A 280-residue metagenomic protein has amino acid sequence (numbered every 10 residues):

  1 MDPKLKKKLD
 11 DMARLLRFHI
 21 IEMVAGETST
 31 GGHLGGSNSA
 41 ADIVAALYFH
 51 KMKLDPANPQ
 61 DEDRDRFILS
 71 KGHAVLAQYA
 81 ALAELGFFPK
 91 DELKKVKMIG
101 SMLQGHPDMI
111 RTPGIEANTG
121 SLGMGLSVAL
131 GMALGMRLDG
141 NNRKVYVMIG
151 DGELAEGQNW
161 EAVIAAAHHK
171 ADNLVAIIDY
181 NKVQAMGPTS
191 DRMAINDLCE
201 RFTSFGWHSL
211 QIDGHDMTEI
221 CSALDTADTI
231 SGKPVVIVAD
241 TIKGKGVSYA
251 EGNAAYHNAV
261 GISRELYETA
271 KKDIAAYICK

Functional and structural regions predicted by a protein language model:
M1-L16: N-terminal hydrophobic or amphipathic helices/low-complexity stretches enriched in small/hydrophobic/Pro/Gly
M12-G31, D179-N181: N-terminal capping segment at the start of a domain
M23, E27-T28, N38-E161, A167-H168: Cofactor-binding active-site loop characterized by glycine-rich and histidine/acidic residues
N38, H73-A74, N181-K182, D216 (+1 more regions): Glycine-rich beta-alpha junction loops
D65-F67, R143-V147, L174, K233-T241: Generic beta-sheet signal
Y79-A81, D108, Q158-W160, M186-S190 (+2 more regions): Short acidic, glycine/serine/threonine-rich loops at helix termini
G114, N118-T229: Thiamine diphosphate
M217-K280: Glycine/aspartate-rich loop-and-adjacent alpha/beta segment that forms the canonical ThDP
